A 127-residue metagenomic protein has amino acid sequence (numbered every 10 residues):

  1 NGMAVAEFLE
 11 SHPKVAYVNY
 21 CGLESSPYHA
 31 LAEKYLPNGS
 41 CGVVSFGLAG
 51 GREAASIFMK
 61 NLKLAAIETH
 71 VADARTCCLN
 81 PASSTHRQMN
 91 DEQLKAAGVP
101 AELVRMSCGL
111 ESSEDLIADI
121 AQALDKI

Functional and structural regions predicted by a protein language model:
M3-K63, T69-A74, M89-K95: Conserved small-domain helix->loop->beta segment predominantly found in fold-type I
K60, T76-I127: PLP-dependent enzyme catalytic core of the Aspartate aminotransferase-like
